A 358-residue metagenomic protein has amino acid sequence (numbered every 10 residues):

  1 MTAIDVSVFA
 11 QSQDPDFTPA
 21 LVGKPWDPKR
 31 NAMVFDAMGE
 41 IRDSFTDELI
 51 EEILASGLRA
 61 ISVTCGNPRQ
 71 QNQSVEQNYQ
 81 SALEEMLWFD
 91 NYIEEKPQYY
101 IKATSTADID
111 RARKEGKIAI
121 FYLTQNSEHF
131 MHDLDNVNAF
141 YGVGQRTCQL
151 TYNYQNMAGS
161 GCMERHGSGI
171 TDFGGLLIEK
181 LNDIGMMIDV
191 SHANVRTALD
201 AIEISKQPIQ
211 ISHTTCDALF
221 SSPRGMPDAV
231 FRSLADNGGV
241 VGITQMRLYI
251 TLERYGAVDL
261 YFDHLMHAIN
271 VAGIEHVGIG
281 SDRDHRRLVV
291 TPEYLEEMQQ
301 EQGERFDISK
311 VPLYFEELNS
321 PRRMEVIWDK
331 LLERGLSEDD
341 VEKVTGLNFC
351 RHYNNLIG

Functional and structural regions predicted by a protein language model:
T2-H166, S221-G358: N-terminal hydrophobic targeting/anchoring segments and the immediately downstream early-domain regions of hydrolases
E128-M131, F140-G225: Divalent metal-binding pocket/active-site signature
